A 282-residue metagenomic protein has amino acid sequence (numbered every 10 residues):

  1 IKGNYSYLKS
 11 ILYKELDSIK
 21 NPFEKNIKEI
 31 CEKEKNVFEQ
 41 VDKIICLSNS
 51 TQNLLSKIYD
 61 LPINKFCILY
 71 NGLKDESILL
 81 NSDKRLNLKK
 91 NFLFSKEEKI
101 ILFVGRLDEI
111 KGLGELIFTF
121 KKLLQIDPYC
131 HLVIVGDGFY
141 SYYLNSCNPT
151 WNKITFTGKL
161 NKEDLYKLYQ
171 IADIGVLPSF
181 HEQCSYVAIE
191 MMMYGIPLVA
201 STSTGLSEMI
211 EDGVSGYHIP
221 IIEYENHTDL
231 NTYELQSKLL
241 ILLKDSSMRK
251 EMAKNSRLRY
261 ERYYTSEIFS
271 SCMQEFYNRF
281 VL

Functional and structural regions predicted by a protein language model:
I1-E32, E76: Acceptor-binding helix/loop patch of EC 2.4 sugar-transfer enzymes, predominantly nucleotide-sugar-dependent
I45, S95-K111, I117-F120: Conserved donor-binding/catalytic core segment of Leloir-type glycosyltransferases
S50, G72: Carbohydrate-associated surface elements
L79-F94: A short helix/loop element that forms part of the nucleotide-sugar donor recognition site in Leloir-type
L144-E163: Nucleotide-activated donor-binding/catalytic signature segment of Leloir-type glycosyltransferases, i.e., the conserved
K159-L160, K167-A172: Short alpha-helical donor nucleotide-sugar binding micro-motif in glycosyltransferases
F180: Aromatic "clamp/platform" in nucleotide-sugar-dependent glycosyltransferases that forms part of the donor/acceptor
P197-A200, I210: Short hydrophobic beta-strand element within catalytic cores of glycosyltransferases and related nucleotide-activated
